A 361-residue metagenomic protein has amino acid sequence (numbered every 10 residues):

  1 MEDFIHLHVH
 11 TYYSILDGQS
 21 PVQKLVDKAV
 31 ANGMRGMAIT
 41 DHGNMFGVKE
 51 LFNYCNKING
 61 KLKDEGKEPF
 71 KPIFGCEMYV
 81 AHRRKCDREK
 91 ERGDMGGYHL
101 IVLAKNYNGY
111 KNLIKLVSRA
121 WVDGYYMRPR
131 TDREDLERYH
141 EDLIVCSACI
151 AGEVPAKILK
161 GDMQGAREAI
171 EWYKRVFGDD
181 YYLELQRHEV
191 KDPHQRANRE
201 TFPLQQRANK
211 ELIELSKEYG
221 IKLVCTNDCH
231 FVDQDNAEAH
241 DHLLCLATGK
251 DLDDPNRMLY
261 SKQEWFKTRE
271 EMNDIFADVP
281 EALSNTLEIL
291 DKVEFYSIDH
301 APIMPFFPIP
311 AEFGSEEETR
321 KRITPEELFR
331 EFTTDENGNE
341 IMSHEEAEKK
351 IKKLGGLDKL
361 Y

Functional and structural regions predicted by a protein language model:
M1-Y361: Phosphodiester-processing cores and adjacent nucleic acid-binding clamps
